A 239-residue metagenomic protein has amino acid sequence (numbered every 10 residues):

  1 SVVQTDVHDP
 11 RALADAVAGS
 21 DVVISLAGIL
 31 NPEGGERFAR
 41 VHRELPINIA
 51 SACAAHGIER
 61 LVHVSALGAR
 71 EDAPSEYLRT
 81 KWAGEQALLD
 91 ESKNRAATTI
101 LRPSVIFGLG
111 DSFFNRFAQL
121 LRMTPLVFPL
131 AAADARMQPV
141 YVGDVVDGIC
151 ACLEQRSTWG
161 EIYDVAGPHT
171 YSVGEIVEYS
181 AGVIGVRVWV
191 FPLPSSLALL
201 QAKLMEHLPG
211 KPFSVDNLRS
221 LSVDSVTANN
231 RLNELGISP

Functional and structural regions predicted by a protein language model:
V2-N48, A52-H56, L67-D72: NAD(P)H-binding glycine-rich loop region in Rossmannoid oxidoreductase-like domains and their noncatalytic homologs
D9, L45-N48, R60, A83-G84 (+1 more regions): Conserved cofactor-binding/catalytic machinery of classical short-chain dehydrogenase/reductase
A39-R43, P74-E85, F107, D111 (+4 more regions): Short-chain dehydrogenase/reductase
S65, Q86-G110, N115: Conserved beta-loop-beta element that borders a ligand/cofactor-binding pocket
S112-F114, A132-E154, E161-D164: Substrate-positioning beta->alpha
A118-A131: A short C-terminal helix-loop "cap" of Rossmann-like NAD(P)-dependent dehydrogenase/epimerase domains
C152-S214, T227-P239: Mid/C-terminal beta-alpha module of Rossmann-like enzyme folds, strongest in SDR-family dehydrogenases/epimerases
